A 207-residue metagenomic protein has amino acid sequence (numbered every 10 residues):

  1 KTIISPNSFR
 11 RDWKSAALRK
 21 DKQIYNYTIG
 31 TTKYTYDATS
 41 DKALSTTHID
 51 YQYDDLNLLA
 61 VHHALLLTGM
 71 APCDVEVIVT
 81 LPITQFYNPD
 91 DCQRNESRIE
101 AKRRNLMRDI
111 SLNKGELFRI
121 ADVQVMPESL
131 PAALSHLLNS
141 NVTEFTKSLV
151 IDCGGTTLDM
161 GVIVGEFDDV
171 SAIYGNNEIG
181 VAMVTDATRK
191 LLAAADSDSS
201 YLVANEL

Functional and structural regions predicted by a protein language model:
T2-S148, F167-A182, L202-L207: Nucleotide/phosphate-binding catalytic cleft detector across ATP-hydrolyzing and phosphate-transferring enzymes
P131, G155-T156: Short, glycine/acidic-enriched loop or turn micro-motifs at the edges of active sites
V150-D152: Short hydrophobic beta-strand that contains or immediately precedes a catalytic carboxylate
G154-G155, G180: Glycine-centered flexibility sites
L158-I163: Short beta-strand scaffold segments in enzyme catalytic cores
V184-L207: C-terminal amphipathic alpha-helical segment
